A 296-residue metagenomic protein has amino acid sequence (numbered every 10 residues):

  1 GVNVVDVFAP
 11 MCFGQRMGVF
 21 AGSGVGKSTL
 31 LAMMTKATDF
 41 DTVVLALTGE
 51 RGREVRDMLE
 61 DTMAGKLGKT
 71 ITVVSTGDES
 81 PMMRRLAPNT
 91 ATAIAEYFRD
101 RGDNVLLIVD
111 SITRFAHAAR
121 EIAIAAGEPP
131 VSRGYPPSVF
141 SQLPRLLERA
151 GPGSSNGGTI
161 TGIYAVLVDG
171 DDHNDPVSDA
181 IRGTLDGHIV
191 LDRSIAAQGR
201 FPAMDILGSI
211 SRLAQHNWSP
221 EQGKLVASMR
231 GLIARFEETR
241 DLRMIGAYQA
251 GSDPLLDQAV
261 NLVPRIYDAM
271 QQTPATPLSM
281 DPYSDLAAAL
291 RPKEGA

Functional and structural regions predicted by a protein language model:
G1-N3: N-terminal pre-Walker A segment at the start of P-loop NTPase domains
V7-A296: P-loop NTPase catalytic core
